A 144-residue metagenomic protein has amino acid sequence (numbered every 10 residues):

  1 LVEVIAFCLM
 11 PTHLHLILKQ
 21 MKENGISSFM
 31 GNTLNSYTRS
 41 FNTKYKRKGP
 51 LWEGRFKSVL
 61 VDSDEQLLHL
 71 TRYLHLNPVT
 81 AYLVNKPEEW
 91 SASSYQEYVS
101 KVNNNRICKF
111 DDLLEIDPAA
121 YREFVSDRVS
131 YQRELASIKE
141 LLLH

Functional and structural regions predicted by a protein language model:
L1-A6, M10, K19-H144: Short Pro-Cys-Gly-centered "Cys-loop" motif that presents a nucleophilic cysteine in a tight turn
